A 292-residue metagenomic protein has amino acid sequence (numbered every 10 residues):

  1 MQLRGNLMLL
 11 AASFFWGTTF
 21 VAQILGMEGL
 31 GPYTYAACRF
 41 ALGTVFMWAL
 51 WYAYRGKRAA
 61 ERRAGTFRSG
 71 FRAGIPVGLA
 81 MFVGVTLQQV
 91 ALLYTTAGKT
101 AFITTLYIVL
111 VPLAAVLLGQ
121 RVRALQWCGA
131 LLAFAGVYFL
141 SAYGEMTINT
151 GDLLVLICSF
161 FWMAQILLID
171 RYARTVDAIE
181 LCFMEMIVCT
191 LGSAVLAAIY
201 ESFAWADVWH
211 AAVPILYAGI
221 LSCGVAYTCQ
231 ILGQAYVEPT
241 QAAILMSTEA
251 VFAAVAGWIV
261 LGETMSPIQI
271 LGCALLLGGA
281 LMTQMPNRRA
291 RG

Functional and structural regions predicted by a protein language model:
M1-C38, L79, L87, G144-R171 (+2 more regions): Glycine-/small-residue-enriched transmembrane alpha-helix faces in small-molecule transporters and effluxers
S13, A36-C38, T100-L106, I169-T190 (+1 more regions): Helix-helix packing/entry segments at the starts of transmembrane helices
T19-F20, W48-T104, F139, G219-V237: Specific transmembrane alpha-helical segments of multi-pass solute transporters/efflux pumps, especially DMT/EamA
G26, Y35, R39, A91 (+7 more regions): Hydrophobic/aromatic residues within transmembrane alpha-helices of multi-pass small-molecule transporters
F40, A49, G56, A211-V213 (+1 more regions): C-terminal-most transmembrane helix of multi-pass membrane proteins
F46-W51, Y107-C128, V251-L271: C-terminal transmembrane-helix exit sites in multi-pass transporters
M47, V111-P112, L117, T147-E201: Transmembrane alpha-helical segments that form core, pore/gating elements of small-molecule transporters/exporters
M47, V122-A142, F160-W162, S193 (+1 more regions): Hydrophobic transmembrane alpha-helices of multi-pass small-molecule transport proteins
